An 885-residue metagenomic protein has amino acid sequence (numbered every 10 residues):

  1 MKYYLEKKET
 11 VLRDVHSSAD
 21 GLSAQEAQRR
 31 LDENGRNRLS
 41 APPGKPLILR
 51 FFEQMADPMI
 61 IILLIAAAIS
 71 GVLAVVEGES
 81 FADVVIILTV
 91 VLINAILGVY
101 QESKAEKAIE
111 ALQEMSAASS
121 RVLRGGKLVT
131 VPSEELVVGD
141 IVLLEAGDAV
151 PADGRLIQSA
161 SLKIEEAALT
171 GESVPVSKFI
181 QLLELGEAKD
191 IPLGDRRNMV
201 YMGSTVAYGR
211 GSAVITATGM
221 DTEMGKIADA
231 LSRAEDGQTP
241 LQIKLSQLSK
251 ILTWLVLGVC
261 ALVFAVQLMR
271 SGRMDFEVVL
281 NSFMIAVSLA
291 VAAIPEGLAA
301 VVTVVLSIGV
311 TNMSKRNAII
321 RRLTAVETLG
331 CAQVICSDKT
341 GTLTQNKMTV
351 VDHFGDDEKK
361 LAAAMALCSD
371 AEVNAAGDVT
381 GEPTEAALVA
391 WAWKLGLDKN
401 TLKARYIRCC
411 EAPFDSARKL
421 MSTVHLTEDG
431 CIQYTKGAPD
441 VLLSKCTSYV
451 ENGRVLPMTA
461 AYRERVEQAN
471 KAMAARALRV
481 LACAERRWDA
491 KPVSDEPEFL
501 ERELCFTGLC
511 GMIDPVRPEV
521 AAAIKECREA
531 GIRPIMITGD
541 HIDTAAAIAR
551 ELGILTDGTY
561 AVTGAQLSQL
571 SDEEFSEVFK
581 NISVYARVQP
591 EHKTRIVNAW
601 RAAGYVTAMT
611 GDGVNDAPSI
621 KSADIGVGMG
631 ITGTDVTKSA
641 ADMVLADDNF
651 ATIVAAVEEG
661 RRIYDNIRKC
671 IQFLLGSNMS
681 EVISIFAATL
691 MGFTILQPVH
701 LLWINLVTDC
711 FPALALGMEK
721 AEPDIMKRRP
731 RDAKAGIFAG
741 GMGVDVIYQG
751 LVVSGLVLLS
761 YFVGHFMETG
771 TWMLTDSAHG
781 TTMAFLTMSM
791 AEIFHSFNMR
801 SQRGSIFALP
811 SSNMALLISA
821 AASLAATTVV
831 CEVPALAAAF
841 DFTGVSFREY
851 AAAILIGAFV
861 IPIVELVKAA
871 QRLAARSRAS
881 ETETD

Functional and structural regions predicted by a protein language model:
M1-P730, I737-F738, L751, F766 (+2 more regions): Conserved cytosolic headpiece of P-type ATPases
V278, L774-T775: Outer-pore turret/helix-boundary of cation channels
S680-E681, D745-V757: Core segments of transmembrane alpha-helices that mediate helix-helix packing or line hydrophobic substrate/ligand
T708, T781-S796: Generic alpha-helical transmembrane segments
D732-L751, T775-M783: Membrane-water interface at loop-to-transmembrane-helix junctions
T769-W772: Membrane-interface interhelical connector segments
M799: A C-terminal functional module that forms or caps the active site or interfaces directly with catalytic machinery
